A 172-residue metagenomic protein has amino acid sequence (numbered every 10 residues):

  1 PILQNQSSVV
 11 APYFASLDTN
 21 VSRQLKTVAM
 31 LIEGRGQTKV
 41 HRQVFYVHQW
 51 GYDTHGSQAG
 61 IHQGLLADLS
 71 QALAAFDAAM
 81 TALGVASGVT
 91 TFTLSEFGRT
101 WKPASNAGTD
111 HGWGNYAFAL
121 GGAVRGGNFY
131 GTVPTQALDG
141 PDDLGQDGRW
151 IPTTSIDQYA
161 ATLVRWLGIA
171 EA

Functional and structural regions predicted by a protein language model:
P1-A82, K102, A119-G122, N128-A172: Feature for exported/extracytoplasmic and membrane-associated proteins, marking the mature portion
R42-V44, A86, L94, G112-N115: Active-site lining segments that contact anionic ligands and/or coordinate catalytic metals
A79-S105: Metal-dependent active-site segment of extracytoplasmic phospho-/sulfohydrolases and closely related
S95-N128: Histidine-centered active-site microenvironments of extracellular/periplasmic hydrolases and transferases
